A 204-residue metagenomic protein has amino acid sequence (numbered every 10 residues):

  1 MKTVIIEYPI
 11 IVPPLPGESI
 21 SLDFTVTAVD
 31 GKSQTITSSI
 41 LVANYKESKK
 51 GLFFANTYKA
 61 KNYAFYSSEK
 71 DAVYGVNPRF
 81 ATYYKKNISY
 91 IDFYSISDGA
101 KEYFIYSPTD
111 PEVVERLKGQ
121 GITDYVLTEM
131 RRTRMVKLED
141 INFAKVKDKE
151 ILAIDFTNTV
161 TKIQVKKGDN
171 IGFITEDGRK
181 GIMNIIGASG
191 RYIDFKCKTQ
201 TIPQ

Functional and structural regions predicted by a protein language model:
M1-E7, I11-Q204: Surface-exposed, beta-sheet-biased, low-hydrophobicity segments with strongly acidic/polar composition
